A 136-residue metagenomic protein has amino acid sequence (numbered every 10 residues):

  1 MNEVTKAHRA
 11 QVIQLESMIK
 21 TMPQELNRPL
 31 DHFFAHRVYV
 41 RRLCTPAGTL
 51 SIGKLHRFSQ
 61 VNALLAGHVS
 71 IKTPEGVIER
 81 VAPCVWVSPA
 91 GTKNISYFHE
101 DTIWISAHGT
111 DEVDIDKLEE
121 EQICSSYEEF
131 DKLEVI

Functional and structural regions predicted by a protein language model:
M1-R42, P74, F130-I136: A short, N-terminal "cap"/entry segment at the start of jelly-roll beta-barrel domains of the cupin/DSBH fold
H36-H56: Conserved short histidine dyad/triad with adjacent acidic residue
L55-R57, F98-E100: Short glycine/proline-enriched turns and hinge-like loops at secondary-structure junctions
H56-E75: Glycine- and acidic-residue-biased ligand/ion/polar-headgroup-sensing regions
H68, K93, D101-I103: Structural motif
T73-I95: Short acidic-glycine-tyrosine-enriched beta hairpin
H99-I136: Double-stranded beta-helix
